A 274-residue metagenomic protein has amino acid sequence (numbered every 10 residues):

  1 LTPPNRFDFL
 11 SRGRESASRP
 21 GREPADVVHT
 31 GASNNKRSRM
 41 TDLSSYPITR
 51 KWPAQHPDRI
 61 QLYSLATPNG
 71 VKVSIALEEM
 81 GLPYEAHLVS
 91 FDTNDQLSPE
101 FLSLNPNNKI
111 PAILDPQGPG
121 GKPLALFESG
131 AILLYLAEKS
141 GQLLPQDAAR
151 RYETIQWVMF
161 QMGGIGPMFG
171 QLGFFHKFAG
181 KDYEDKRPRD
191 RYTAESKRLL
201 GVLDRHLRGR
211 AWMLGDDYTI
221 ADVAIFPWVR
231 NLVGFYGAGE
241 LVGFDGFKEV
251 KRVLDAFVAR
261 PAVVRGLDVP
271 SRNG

Functional and structural regions predicted by a protein language model:
F7-F9: Aromatic (phenylalanine/tyrosine) cluster motif
S11, S16-S18, S33, S38: Serine residues within intrinsically disordered or low-complexity segments
D26-D190: GST-like domain detector, emphasizing the conserved glutathione-binding G-site in the N-terminal thioredoxin-like
P53, W157-A259: GST-like fold's C-terminal all-alpha helical module
S103, A259, D268: Phosphate-coordinating loops and pocket residues in cytosolic domains that bind phosphorylated ligands
R265-G274: Terminal-tail/helix-coil boundary detector
